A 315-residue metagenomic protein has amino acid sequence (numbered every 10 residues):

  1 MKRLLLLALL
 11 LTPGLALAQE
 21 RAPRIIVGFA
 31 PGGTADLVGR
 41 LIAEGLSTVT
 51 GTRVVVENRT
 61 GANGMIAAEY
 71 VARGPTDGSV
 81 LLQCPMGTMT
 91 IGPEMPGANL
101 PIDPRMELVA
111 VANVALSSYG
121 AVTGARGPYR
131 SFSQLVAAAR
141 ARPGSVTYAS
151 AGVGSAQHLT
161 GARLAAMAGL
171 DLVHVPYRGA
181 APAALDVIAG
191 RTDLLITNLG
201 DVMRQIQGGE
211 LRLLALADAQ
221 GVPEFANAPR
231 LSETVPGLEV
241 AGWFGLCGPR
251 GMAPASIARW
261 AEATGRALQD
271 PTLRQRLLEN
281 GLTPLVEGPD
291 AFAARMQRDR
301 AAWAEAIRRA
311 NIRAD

Functional and structural regions predicted by a protein language model:
K2-L7: Sec-dependent signal peptide recognition, specifically the positively charged N-region followed immediately by
P13-L15: N-terminal signal peptide c-region/cleavage motif recognized by signal peptidases
L17-M106, S145, G169-L194, V286 (+1 more regions): N-terminal (or domain-start) structured segment
P23, A166-L170, Q207, P254-D315: An extracytoplasmic/periplasmic, membrane-proximal ligand-sensing/linker region
R73-S79, E94-P182, L231, P236 (+1 more regions): Hinge/capping helix and adjacent helix->loop/strand transition within the periplasmic-binding protein
G87-G97, R163-M167, L194-A226: A ligand-binding cleft/hinge motif common to bilobed small-molecule-binding domains
